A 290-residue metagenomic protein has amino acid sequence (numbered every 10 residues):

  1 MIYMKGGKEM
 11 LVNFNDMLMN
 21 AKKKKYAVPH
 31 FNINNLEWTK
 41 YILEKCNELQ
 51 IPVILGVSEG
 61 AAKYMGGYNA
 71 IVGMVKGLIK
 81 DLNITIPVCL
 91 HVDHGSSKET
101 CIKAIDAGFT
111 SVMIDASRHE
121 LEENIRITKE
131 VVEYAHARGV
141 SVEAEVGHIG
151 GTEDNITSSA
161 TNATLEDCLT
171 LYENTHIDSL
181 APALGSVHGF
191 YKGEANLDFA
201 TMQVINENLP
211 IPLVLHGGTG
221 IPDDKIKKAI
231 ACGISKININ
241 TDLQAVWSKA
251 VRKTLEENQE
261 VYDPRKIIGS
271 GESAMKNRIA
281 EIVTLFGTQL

Functional and structural regions predicted by a protein language model:
M1-E9: Short, Lys/Arg-enriched N-terminal segments with co-localized hydrophobic residues within the first ~10-30 amino acids
M10-P29, V261-D263: Generic N-terminal amphipathic, Lys/Arg-enriched alpha-helix
V12-N20, L36-A61, Y68-T85, C89 (+5 more regions): Alpha/beta enzyme core
F31-N35: Conserved phosphate/anionic-ligand binding catalytic regions in large, soluble enzymes, centered on
H216-T219: Glycine-rich beta-strand-to-loop/alpha-helix junction loops that act as flexible
T254-L290: Extended, intrinsically disordered, low-complexity segments
